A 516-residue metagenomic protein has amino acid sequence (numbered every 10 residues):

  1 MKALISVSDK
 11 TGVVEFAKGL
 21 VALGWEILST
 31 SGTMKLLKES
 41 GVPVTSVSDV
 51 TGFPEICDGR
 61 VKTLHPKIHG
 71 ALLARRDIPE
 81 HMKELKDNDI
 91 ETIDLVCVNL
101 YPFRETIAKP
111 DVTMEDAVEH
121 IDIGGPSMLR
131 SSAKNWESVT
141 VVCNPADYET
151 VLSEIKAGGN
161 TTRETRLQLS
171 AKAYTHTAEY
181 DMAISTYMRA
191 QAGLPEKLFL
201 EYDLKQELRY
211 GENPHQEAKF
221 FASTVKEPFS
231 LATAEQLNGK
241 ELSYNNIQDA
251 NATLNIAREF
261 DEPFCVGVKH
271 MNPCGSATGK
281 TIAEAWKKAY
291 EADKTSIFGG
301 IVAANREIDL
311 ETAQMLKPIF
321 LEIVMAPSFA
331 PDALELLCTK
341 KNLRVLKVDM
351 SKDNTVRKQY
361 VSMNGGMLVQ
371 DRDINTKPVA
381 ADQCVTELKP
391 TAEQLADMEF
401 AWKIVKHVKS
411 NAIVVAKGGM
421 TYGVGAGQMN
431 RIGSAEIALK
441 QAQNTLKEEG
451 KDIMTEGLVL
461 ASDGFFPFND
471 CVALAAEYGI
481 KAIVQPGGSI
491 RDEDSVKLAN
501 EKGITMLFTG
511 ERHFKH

Functional and structural regions predicted by a protein language model:
M1-A3, L95, Y180-M182, T186-H516: ATP-dependent carboxylate/acyl-activation modules
M1-V50: N-terminal glycine-/serine-/threonine-rich phosphate-binding loop
V21, K38, D122, A133 (+3 more regions): Anion (oxyanion) recognition and catalysis
G32-P102: Glycine-rich nucleotide/cofactor/substrate-binding loop typically near the N-terminus or early in the first domain
T33-L36, T51-C57, F103-E105, S127-R130 (+6 more regions): Short gly/pro/ser/thr-enriched loop/turn and capping motifs at secondary-structure boundaries
R76-I123, R130-S132, Q383-A392: Active-site/ligand-binding-proximal alpha/beta "capping" segment
M128, N135-Y148: Mobile "lid/hinge" segments at catalytic clefts and subdomain interfaces of large enzymes
P145-A146, T150-L198: Non-catalytic interaction/clamp surfaces of large macromolecular machines
